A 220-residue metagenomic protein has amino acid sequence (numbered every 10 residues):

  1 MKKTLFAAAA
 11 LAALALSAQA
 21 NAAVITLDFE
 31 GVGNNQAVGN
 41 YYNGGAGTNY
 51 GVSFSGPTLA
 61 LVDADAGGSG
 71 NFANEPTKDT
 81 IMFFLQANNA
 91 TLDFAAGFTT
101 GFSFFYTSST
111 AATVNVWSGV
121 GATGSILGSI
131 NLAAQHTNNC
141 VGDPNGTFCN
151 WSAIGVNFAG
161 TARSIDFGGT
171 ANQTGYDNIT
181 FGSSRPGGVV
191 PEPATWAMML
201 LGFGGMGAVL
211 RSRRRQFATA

Functional and structural regions predicted by a protein language model:
L5-V24, N172-V209: Short, threonine-centered small-residue motifs that mark membrane-proximal processing/anchoring sites and TM-junction
S17, T77-T80, S212: Residue-level detector of alpha-helical segments with a strong bias toward transmembrane helices and their helix-loop
A23-G187: Surface-exposed, well-ordered secondary-structure segments
A208-A220: C-terminal membrane-anchoring or membrane-association module
